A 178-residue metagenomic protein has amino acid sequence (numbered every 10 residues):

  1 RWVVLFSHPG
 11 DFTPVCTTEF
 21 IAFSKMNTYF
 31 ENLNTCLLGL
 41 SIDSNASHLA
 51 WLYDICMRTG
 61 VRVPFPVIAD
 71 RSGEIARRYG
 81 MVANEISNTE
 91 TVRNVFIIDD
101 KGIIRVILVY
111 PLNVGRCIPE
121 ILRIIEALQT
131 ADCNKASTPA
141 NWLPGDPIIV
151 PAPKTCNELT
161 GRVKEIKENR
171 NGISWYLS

Functional and structural regions predicted by a protein language model:
R1-S178: Chalcogenol-based redox active-site neighborhoods
